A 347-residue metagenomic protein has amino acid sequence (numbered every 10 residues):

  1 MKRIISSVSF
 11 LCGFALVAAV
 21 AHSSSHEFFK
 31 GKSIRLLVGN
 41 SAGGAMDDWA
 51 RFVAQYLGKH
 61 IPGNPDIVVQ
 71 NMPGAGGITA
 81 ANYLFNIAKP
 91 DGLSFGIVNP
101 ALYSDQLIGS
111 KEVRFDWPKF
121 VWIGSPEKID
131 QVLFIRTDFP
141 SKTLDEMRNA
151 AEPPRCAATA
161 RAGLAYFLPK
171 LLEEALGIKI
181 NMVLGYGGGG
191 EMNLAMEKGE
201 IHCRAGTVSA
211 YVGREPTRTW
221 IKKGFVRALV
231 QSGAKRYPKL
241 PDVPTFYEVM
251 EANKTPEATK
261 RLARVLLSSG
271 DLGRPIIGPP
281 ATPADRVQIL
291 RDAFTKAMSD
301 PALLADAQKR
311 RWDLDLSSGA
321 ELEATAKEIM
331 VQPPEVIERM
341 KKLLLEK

Functional and structural regions predicted by a protein language model:
V8-A18: Bacterial N-terminal signal peptides
K30-K32, K222-K223, E248-A252, R261 (+2 more regions): An extracytoplasmic/periplasmic, membrane-proximal ligand-sensing/linker region
I34, K59-I61, Y83-S94, L102-E200 (+2 more regions): Hinge/capping helix and adjacent helix->loop/strand transition within the periplasmic-binding protein
R35-A50, P73-G76, A157-L164: Extracytoplasmic "Venus flytrap"
D66-G74, A157-T159, I180-G188, G206-T207 (+1 more regions): Short beta-strand-to-loop elements that line the ligand-binding cleft of bilobed periplasmic-binding protein-like
M72-A80, V183-K198, S209-G213, A320: Short helix-initiation/N-cap motifs at beta->coil->alpha
P100-E112, Y166, K170-A175, K198 (+1 more regions): A ligand-binding cleft/hinge motif common to bilobed small-molecule-binding domains
P118-P126, K179-G185, P216-S269, S318 (+1 more regions): Short beta-strand->loop
